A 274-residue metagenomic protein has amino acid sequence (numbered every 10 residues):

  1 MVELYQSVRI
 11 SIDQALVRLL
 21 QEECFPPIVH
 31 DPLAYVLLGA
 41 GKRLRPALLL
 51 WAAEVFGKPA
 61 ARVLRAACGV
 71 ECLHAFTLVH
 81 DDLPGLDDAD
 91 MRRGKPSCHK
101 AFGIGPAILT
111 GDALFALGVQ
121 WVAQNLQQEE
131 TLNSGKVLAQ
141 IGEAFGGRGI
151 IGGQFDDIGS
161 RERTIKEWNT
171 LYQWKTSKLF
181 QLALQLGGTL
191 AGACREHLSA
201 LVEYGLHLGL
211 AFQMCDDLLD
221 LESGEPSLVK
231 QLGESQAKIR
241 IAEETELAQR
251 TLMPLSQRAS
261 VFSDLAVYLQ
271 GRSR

Functional and structural regions predicted by a protein language model:
M1-L20: N-terminal amphipathic/basic leader segments beginning at the initiator methionine
I10, L20-Q270: Mg2+-dependent prenyl diphosphate-binding active-site environment of isoprenoid biosynthetic enzymes
